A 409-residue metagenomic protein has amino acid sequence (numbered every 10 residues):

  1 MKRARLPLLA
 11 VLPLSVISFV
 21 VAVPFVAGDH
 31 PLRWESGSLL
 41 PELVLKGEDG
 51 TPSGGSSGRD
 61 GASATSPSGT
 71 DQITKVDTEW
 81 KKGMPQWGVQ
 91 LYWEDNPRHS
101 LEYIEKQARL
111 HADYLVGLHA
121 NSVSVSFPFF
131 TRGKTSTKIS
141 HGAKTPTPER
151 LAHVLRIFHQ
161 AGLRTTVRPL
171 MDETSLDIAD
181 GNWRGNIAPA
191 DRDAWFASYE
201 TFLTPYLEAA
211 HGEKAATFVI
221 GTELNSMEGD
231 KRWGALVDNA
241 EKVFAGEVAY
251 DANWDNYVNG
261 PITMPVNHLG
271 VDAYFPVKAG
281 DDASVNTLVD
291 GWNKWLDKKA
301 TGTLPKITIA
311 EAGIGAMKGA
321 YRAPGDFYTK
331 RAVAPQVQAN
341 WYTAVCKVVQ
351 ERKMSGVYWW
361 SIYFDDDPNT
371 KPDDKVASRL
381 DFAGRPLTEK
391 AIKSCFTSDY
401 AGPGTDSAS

Functional and structural regions predicted by a protein language model:
M1-S15: N-terminal Sec-pathway targeting helices
P24, D29-G50, G54, G58-G83 (+3 more regions): Aromatic-rich peripheral "rim/lid" segments of glycoside hydrolase catalytic domains that contact and position glycan
E94-S100, T135-P148, I187-S198, G221-E228 (+2 more regions): The substrate-binding groove and active-site-proximal loops of carbohydrate-active enzymes, especially glycoside
H99-G117, I139-Q160: Aromatic- and glycine-enriched glycan-recognition loops and surfaces that form the carbohydrate-binding subsites
H99-V116, F196-A209, N253-I262, A339-K347: Short, acidic/polar
L118-T137, E149-M227, I362-D365: Substrate-binding cleft and catalytic face of glycoside hydrolase catalytic domains, especially the flexible beta-alpha
P146-P148, H153, Q160-R164, R168 (+4 more regions): Glycoside hydrolase catalytic-domain groove-lining segments
F202, T217, M227-D251: Active-site neighborhood of glycoside hydrolase catalytic domains
